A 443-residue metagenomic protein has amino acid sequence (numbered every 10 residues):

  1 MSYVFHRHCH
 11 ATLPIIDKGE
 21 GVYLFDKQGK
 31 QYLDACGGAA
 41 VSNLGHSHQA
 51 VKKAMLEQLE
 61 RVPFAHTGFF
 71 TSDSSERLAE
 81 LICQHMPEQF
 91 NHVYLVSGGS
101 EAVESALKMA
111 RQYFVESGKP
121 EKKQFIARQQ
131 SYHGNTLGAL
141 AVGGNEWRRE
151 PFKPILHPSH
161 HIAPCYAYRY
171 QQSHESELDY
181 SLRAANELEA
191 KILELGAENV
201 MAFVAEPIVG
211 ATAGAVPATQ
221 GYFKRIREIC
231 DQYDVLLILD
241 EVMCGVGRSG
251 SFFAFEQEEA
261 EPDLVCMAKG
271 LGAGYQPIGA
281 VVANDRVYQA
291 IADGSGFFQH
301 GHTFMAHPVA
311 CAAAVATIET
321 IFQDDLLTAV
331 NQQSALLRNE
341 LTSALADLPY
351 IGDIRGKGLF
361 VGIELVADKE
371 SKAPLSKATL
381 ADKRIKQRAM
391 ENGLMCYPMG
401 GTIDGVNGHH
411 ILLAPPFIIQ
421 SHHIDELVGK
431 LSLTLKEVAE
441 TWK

Functional and structural regions predicted by a protein language model:
M1-K443: Conserved N-terminal phosphate-binding loop of PLP-dependent enzymes in the Aspartate aminotransferase
